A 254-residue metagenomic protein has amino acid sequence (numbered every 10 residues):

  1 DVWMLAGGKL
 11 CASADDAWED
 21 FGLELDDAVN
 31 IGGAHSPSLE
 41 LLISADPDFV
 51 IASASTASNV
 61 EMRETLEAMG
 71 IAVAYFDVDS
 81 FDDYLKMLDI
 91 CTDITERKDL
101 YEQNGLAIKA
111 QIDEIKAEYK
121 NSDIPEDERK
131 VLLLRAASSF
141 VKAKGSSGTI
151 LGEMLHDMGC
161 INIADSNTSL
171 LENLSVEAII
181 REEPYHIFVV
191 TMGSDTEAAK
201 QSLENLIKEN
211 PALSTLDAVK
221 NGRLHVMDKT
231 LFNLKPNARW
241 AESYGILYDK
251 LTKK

Functional and structural regions predicted by a protein language model:
D1-A45, F49-T56: A short, structured surface patch at a secondary-structure boundary
D1-L5, E19-L23, S139-K144, E197 (+1 more regions): Short, solvent-exposed loop/turn elements at domain surfaces
D1-W3, L100-M158: Basic- and aromatic-lined ligand-binding clefts that recognize polyanionic substrates
W3, C11-A14, F49-S53, V73-D77 (+4 more regions): Structural recognition of the beta-strand scaffold that forms the well-ordered cores of secreted hydrolase catalytic
D15-D20, K142-E172: Alpha-helical, coiled-coil/dimerization segments enriched in small aliphatic residues
F21-L23, T56-A57, M62-I90, I94: Flexible loop/hinge segments that line or gate small-molecule binding clefts
L39-P47, L174-E183: Short helices/loops that flank or line small-molecule/ion binding pockets
D83-E102, L106, V189-K254: Structured C-terminal subdomain patch of bacterial secreted/periplasmic proteins
